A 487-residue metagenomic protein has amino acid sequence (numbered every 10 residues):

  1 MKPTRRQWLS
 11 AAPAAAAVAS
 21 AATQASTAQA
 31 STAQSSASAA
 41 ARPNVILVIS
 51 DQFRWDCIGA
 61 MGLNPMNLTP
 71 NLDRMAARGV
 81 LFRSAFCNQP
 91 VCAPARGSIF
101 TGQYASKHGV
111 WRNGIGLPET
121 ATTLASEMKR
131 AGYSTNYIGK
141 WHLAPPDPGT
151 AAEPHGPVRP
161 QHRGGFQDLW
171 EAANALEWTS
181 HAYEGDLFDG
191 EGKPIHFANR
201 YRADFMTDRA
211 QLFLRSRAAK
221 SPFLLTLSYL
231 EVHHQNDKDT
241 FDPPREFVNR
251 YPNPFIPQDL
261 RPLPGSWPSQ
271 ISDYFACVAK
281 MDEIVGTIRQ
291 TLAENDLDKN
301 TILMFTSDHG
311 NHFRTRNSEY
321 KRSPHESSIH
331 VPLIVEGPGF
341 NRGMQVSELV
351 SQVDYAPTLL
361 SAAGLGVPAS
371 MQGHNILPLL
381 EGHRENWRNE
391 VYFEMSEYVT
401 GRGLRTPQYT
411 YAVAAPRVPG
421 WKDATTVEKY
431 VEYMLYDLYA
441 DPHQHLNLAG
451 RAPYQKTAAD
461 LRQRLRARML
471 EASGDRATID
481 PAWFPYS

Functional and structural regions predicted by a protein language model:
K2-M434, P442-S487: Formylglycine-dependent sulfatase
L438: Conserved beta-strand-loop-short alpha-helix elements that form and flank the Mn2+/Mg2+-coordinating active site
